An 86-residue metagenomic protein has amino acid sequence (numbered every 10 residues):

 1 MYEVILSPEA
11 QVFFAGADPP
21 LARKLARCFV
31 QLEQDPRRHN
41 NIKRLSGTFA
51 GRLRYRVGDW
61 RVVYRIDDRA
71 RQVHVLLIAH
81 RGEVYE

Functional and structural regions predicted by a protein language model:
M1-P8, V12, G16-R27, H39 (+2 more regions): Enriched for short, Lys/Arg-rich terminal
V30-Y55: A short, surface-exposed loop/turn module that caps and links secondary-structure elements
